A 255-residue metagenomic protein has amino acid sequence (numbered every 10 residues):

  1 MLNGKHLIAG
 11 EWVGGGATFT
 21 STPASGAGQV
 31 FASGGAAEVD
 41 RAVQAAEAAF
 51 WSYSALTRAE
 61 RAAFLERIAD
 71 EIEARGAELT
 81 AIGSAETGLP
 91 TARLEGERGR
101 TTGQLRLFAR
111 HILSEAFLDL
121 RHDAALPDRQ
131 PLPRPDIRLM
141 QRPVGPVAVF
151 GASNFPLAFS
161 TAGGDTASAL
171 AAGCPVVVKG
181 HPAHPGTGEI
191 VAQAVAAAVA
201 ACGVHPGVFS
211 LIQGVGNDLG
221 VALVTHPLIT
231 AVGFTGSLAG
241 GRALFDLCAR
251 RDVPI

Functional and structural regions predicted by a protein language model:
M1-L132: N-terminal Rossmann-like NAD(P)+-binding subdomain of aldehyde/semialdehyde dehydrogenases
A116-I255: Rossmann-like NAD(P) dinucleotide-binding subdomain of oxidoreductase/dehydrogenase enzymes
